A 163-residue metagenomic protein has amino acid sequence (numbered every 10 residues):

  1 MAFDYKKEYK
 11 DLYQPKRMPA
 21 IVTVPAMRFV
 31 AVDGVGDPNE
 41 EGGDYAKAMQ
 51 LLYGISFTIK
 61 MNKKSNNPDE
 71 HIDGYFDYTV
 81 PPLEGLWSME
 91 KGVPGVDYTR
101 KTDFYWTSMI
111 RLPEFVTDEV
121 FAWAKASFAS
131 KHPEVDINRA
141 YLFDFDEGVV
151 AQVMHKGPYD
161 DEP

Functional and structural regions predicted by a protein language model:
M1-P163: A solvent-exposed interaction/effector surface
